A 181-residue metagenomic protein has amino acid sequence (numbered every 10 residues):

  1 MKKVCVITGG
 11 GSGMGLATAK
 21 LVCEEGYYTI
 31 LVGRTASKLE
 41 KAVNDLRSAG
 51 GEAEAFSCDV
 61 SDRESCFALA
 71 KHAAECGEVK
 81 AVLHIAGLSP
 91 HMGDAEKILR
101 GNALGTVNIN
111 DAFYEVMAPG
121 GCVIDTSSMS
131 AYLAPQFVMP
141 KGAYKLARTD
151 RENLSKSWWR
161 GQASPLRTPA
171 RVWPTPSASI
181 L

Functional and structural regions predicted by a protein language model:
C5-G9, V32: Conserved N-terminal Rossmann-fold NAD(P)-binding element of oxidoreductases
G11-G13: Conserved glycine-rich cofactor-binding loop
E25-E40: Conserved glycine-rich Rossmann-like NAD(P)H-binding loop of the short-chain dehydrogenase/reductase
A49-E52, H72-H84, H91-M92, A118-G121: A glycine-rich helix->loop->beta "capping" turn within Rossmann-like NAD(P)(H)-dependent oxidoreductase domains
S57-A68, A103-T106: The beta1-alpha1 cofactor-binding region of Rossmann-like NAD(H)/NADP(H)-dependent oxidoreductases
L69, I109-M117: Hydrophobic positions on the long internal alpha-helix of Rossmann-like NAD(P)-dependent oxidoreductase domains
S89-M92, C122-L181: Catalytic loop of short-chain dehydrogenase/reductase
I98-L99: A hydrophobic alpha-helix adjacent to the NAD(P)-binding/active-site core of NAD(P)-dependent oxidoreductases, strongly
